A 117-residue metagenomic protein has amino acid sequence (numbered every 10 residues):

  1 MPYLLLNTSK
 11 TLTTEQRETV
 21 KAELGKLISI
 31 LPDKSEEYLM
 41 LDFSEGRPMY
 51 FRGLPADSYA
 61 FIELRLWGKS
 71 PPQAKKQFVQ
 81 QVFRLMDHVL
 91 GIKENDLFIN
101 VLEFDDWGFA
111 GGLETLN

Functional and structural regions predicted by a protein language model:
M1-N117: Interaction-mediating elements
